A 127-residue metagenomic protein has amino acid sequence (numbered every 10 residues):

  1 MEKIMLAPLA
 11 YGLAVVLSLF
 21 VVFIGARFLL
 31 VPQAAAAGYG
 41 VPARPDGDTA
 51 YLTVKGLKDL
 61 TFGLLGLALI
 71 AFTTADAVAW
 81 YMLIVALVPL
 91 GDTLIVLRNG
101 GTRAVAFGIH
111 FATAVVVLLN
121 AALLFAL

Functional and structural regions predicted by a protein language model:
M1-L13, A68-V78, A121-L127: Helix-coil boundary and interhelical linker segments in multi-pass alpha-helical membrane proteins
A10-L30: N-terminal signal-anchor transmembrane alpha helix
Y11, A104-A112: Non-cytosolic membrane-interface motifs at loop->transmembrane helix junctions
L17-L19, A75-A86: Structural signature of hydrophobic alpha-helical transmembrane segments
L30-T49: Cytosolic, membrane-interface loops and tails of multi-pass inner-membrane proteins
G47-I70, I84-L87, G91: Core segments of alpha-helical transmembrane spans in multipass integral membrane proteins
F72-T73, G91-F107, F125-L127: Membrane-helix boundary connector in multi-pass membrane proteins
I109-L124: Small-residue-rich segments of transmembrane alpha-helices in multi-pass membrane proteins, especially helix faces
